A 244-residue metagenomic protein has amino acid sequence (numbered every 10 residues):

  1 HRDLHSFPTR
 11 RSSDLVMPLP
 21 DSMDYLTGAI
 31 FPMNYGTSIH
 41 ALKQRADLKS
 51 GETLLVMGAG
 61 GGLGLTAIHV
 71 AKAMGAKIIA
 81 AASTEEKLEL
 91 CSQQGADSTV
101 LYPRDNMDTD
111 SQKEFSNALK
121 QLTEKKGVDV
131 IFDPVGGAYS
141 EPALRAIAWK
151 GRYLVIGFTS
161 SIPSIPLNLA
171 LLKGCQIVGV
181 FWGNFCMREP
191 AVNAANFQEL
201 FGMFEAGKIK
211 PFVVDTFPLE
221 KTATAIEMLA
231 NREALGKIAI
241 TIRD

Functional and structural regions predicted by a protein language model:
H1-S12: Short, small-residue-biased leader/transition segments that mark boundaries at the very start of proteins
R11, G51, A96, G127-V128 (+2 more regions): Local beta-strand N-terminus motif with an aromatic residue
S22-D24, D47-T53, K125-K126: Short helix-loop-beta connector
A29-D105: Mid-domain Rossmann-like dinucleotide-binding core that forms the NAD(H)/NADP(H) cofactor-binding site
S38, L200, T222-A225, I240: Non-catalytic, hydrophobic alpha-helical segments
G58-A59, V135, F158: NAD(P)H cofactor-binding loop motif with strongest signal on the N-terminal glycine-rich segment
K72-A138, V192-A195: Adenosine-nucleotide cofactor-binding segment
M74, A82, A138-I209, A234 (+1 more regions): Glycine-rich phosphate-binding loop and adjacent beta-alpha segment of Rossmann(oid) nucleotide-cofactor-binding
